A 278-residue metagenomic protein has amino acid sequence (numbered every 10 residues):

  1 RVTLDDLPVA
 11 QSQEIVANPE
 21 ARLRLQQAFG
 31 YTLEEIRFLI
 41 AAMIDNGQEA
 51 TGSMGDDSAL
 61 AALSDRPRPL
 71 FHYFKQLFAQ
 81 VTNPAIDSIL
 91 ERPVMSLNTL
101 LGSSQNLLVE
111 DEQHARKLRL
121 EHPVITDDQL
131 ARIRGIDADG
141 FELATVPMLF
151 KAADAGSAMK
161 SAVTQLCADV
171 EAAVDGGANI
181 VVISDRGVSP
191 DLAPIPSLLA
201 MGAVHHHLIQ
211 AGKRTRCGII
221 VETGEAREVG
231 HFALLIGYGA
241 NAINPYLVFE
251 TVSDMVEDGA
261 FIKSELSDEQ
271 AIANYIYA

Functional and structural regions predicted by a protein language model:
R1-A17, A21-L23, T32, A61 (+2 more regions): Phosphate/diphosphate-binding loops
R1-Q165, E171, D175, V182: Extended, highly charged accessory segments
L70, E142, A200, Y275-A278: Alpha-helical structural motif
S96-N98, S103-L108, R116, A152-A155 (+4 more regions): Flexible loop/turn segments at secondary-structure boundaries
M148-K160, P190-L198, E257-A271: Glycine-rich tight-turn/loop motif centered on a GG-T
A155-S161, Q165, E171-H231, G237-G239: Conserved structured catalytic cores and adjacent interaction surfaces of nucleotide-binding/hydrolyzing enzymes
